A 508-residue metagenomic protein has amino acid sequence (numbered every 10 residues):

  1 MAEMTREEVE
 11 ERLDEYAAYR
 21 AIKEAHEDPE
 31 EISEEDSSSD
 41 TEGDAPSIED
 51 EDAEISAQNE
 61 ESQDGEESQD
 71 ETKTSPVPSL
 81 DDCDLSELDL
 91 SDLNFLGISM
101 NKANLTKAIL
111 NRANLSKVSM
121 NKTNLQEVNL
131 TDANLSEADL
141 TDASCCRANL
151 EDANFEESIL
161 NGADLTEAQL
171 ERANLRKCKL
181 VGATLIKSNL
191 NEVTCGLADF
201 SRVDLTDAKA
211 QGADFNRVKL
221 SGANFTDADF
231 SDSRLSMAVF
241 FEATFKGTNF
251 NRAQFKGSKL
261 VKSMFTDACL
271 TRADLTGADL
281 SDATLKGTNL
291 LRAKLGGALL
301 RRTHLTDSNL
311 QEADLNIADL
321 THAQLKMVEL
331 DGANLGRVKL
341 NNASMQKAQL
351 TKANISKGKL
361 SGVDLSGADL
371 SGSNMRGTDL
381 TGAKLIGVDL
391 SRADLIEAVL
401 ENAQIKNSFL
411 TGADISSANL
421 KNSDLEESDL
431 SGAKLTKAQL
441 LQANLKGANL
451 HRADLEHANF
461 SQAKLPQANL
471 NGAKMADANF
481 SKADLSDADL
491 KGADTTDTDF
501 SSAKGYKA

Functional and structural regions predicted by a protein language model:
M4, E24, D28-I32, D40-G43 (+1 more regions): Tandem repeat scaffolds
